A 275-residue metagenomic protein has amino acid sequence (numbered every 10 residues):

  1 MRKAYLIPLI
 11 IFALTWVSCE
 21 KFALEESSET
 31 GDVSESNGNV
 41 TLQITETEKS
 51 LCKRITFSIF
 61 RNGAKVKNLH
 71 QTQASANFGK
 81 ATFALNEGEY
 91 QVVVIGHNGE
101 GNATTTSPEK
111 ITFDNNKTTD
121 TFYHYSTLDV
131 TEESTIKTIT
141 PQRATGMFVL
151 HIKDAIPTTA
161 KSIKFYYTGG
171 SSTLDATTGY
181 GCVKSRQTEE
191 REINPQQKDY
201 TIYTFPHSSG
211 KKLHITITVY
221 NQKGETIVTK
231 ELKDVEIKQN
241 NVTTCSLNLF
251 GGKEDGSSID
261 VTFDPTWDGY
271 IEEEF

Functional and structural regions predicted by a protein language model:
R2-E46, N240, D260-F275: Bacterial Sec-dependent N-terminal signal peptides
K21-F22, Q73-S75, G99-I136, Q222-G252: Structured interaction patches on ligand/partner-binding surfaces of diverse proteins
S34-L42, A84, Y90, G146-F148: Short structural boundary motif marking the start of a folded domain
N39-T41, F78-K80, S134-I136, M147-V149 (+2 more regions): Intrinsic-disorder/low-complexity, polar/charged segments enriched in Ser/Thr/Lys/Arg/Asp/Glu/Gln
L42-C52, H151-T159: Structural motif
K53-S107, K161-I237, I271-F275: Tryptophan-paired
T138-T145, T204-S208: Conserved "repeat-terminator" motif of extracellular CCP/Sushi domains
A144-K161, G170: Surface-exposed interaction/gating patches
